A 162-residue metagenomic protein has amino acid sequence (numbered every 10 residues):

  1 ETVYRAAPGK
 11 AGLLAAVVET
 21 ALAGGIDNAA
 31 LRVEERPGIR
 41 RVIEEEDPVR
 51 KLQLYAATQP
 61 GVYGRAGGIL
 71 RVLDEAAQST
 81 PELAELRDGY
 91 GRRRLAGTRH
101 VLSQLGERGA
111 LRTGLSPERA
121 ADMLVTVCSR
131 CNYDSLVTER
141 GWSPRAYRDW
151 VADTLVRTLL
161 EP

Functional and structural regions predicted by a protein language model:
E1-G12, A16: Helix-turn-helix
P8-G12, G64, Q78, G141: Residues in soluble alpha-helical coiled-coils and helical-bundle/repeat scaffolds
A11, L22, L95, C128-N132 (+1 more regions): Short alpha-helix boundary/capping elements
G12-L52: Amphipathic alpha-helical linker/stalk segments
A16-V17, A76, E139: Residue-level signal for well-ordered alpha-helical positions
L54-D74, P81-R108, E118-D122, V156-L160: Amphipathic alpha-helical packing segments from all-alpha helical-bundle domains
G106-T154: Hydrophobic/aromatic-rich alpha-helical bundle segments in the mid-to-C-terminal region
